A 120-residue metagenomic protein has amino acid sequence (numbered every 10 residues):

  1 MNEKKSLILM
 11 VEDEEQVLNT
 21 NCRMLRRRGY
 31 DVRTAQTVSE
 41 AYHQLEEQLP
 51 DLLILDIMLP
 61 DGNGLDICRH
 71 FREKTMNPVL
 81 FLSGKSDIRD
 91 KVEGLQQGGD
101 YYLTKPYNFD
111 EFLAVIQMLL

Functional and structural regions predicted by a protein language model:
M1-L120: N-terminal/domain-start alpha-helical segments
